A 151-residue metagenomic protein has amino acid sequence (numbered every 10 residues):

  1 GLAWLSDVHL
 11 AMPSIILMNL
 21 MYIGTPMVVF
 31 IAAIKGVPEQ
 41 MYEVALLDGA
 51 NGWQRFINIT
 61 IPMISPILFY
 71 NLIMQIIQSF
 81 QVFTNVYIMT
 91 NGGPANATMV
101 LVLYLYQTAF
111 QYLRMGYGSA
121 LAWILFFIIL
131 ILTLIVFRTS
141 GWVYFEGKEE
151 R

Functional and structural regions predicted by a protein language model:
G1-L20, T84-M99: Membrane-interfacial helix termini and adjacent extracytoplasmic/periplasmic loops of multi-pass transporters
L10-L17, P26, M99-I135: Hydrophobic alpha-helical transmembrane segments of polytopic membrane proteins
N19-L20, G36, M63, Q75 (+1 more regions): Residue-level recognition of pore/gate-forming positions within transmembrane alpha-helices of multi-pass
P26-F30, I67-G92: Non-cytoplasmic
V28-L68, F145-R151: Intracellular coupling helices
A32-E39, G116-R151: C-terminal transmembrane helix and the adjacent membrane-cytosol boundary/short C-terminal tail of inner/organellar
D48-A50, G92, L113-M115: A short glycine-centered flexible hinge/capping loop motif at secondary-structure junctions
S79-F83, G92-G93, R138-G147: Membrane-interface elements of multi-pass transporters and channels
